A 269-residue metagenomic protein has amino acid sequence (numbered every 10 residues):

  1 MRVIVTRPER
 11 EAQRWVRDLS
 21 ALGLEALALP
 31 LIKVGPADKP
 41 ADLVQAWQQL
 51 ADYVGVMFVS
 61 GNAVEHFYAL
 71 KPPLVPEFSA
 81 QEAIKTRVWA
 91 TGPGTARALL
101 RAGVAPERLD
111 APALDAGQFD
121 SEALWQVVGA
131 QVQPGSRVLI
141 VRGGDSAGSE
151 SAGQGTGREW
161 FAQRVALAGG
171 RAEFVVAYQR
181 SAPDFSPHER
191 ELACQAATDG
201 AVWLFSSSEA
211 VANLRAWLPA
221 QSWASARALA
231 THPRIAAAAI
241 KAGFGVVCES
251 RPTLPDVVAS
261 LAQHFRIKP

Functional and structural regions predicted by a protein language model:
M1-P269: Conserved beta-alpha
